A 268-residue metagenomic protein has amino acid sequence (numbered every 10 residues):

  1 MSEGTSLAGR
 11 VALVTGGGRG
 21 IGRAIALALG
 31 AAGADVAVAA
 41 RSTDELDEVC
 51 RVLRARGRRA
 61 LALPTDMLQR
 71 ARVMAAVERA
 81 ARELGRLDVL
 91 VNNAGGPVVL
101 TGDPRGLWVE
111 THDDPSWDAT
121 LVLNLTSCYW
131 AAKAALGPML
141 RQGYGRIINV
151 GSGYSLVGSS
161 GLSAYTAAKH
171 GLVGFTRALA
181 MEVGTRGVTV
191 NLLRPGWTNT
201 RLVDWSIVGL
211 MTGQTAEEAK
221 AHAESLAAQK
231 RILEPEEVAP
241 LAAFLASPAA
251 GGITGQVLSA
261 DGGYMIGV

Functional and structural regions predicted by a protein language model:
S2-G4, V157, R231, A243 (+1 more regions): Short C-terminal tail/terminal secondary-structure segment of NAD(P)H-dependent dehydrogenase/reductase domains
V11, G18-G20: Conserved glycine-rich cofactor-binding loop
T101-L121, A223: Substrate-binding pocket helix/loop in short-chain dehydrogenase/reductase
A132, A168, T176: Active-site helix of classical SDR
G137, M181-E182, G251: Alpha-helical segment proximal to the catalytic Tyr-Lys
S152: Residue(s) in the substrate-gating loop at a strand-loop-helix junction that position the organic substrate next
G184, T189, I253-G255: Short, small/polar-rich loop/turn modules that mediate ligand/substrate recognition or access, typified
